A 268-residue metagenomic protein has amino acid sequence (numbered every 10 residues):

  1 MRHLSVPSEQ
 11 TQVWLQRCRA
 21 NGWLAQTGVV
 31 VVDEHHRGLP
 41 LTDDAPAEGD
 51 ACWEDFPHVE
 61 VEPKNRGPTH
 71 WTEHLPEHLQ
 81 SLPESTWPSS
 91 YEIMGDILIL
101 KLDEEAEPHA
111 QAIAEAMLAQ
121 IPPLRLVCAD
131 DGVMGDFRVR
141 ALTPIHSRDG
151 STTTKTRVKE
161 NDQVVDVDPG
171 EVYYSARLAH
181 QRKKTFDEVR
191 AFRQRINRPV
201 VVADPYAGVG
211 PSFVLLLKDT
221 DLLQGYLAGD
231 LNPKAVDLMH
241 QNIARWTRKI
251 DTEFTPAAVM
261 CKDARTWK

Functional and structural regions predicted by a protein language model:
M1-K268: SAM-dependent transferase fold signal centered on methyltransferase-like domains, encompassing both Class I
